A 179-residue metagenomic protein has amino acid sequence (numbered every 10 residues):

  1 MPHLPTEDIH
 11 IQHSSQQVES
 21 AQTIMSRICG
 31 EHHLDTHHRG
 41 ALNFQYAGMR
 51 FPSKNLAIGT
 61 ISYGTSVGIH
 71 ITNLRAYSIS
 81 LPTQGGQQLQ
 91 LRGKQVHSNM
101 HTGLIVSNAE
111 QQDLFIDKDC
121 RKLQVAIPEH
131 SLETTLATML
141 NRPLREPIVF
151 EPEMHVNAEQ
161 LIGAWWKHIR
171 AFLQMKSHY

Functional and structural regions predicted by a protein language model:
P2-L42, Q88-Y179: Alpha-helical bundle regulatory/interaction domains
H33-I71: Long amphipathic N-terminal alpha/beta scaffold segment
R50, I69-I71, A76-L81, V96 (+2 more regions): His/acidic/aromatic-lined binding-pocket segments of jelly-roll/cupin-type domains and related regulatory beta-sandwich
S53-I58, I79, L123-I127, L132: Generic hydrophobic secondary-structure signal
K54-L56, Y63-V67, N73-R92: Glycine- and acidic-residue-biased ligand/ion/polar-headgroup-sensing regions
